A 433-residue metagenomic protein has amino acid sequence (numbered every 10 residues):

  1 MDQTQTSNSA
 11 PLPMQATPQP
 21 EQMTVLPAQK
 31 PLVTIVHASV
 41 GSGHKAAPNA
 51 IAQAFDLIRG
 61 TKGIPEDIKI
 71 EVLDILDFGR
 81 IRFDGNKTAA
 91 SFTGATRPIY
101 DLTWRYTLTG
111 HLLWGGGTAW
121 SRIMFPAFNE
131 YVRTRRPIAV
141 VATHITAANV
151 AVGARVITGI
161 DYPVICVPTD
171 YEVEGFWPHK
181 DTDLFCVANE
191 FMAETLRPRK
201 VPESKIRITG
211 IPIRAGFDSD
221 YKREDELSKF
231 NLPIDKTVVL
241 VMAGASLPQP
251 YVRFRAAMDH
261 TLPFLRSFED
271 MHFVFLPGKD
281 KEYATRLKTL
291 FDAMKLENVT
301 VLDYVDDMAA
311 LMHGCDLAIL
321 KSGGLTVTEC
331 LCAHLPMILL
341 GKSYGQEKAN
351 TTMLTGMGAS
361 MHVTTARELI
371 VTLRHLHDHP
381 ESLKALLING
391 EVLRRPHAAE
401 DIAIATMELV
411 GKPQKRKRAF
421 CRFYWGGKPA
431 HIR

Functional and structural regions predicted by a protein language model:
L12, E381-R433: C-terminal amphipathic helix plus adjacent low-complexity, charged tail appended to glycosyltransferase catalytic
A50-R135: Conserved N-terminal ligand/cofactor-binding loop architecture of enzyme catalytic domains
T103-K200, K205-I208: Active-site and donor-binding regions of nucleotide-sugar-utilizing enzymes
D183-S246, G278-E282: A nucleotide-sugar donor-handling region in carbohydrate enzymes
P233-G314: Donor-nucleotide binding loops and adjacent catalytic segments primarily of GT-B fold Leloir glycosyltransferases
H313-S322: Acidic donor-binding loop of glycosyltransferase active sites
C315-D316, H334-P336: A short alpha->beta transition loop at the rim of the catalytic pocket in nucleotide-sugar-dependent
M357, T365-E381: C-terminal "capping" alpha-helix adjacent to the active site of nucleotide-linked donor transferases in cell-envelope
